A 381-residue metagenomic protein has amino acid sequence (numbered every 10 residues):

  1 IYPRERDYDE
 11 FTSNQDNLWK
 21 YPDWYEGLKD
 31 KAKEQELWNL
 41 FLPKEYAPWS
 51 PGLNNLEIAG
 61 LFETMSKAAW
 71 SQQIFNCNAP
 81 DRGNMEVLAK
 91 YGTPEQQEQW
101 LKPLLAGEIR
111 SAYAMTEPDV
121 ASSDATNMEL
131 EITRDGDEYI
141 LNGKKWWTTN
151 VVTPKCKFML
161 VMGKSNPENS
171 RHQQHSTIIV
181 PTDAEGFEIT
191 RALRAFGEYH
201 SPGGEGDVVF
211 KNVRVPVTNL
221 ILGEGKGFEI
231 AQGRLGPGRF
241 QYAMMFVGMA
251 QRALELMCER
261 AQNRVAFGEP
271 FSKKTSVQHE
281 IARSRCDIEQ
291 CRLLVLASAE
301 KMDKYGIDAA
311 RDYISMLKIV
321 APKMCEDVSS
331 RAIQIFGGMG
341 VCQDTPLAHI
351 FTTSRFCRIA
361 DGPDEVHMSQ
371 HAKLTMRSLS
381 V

Functional and structural regions predicted by a protein language model:
I1-A69, C77-A79, Y91-Q96, P103-E108 (+4 more regions): Alpha-helical interface subdomain recognition
W49-S50, S122, I189, N219-E224: Cytochrome P450 core scaffold surrounding the K-helix E-X-X-R motif and the conserved "meander" helix-loop region
M85-Y91, Y113-A114, E168: Flexible, glycine-rich active-site loops centered on histidine and acidic residues that chelate a metal or position
G107-T116: A short, Trp-centered hydrophobic/proline-enriched beta-strand micro-motif
A112, E129-E131, E138, F158-M162 (+3 more regions): Conserved hydrophobic/aromatic beta-strand scaffold that supports enzyme active sites
D119-S123, N150-P154, P167-N169, F196-G204: Short Gly/Pro-enriched turn/cap motifs at secondary-structure boundaries
N127, D183-R214: Flexible, small-/acidic-enriched active-site or ligand-binding loops
D137-E138, N142-T190: A short core secondary-structure module
